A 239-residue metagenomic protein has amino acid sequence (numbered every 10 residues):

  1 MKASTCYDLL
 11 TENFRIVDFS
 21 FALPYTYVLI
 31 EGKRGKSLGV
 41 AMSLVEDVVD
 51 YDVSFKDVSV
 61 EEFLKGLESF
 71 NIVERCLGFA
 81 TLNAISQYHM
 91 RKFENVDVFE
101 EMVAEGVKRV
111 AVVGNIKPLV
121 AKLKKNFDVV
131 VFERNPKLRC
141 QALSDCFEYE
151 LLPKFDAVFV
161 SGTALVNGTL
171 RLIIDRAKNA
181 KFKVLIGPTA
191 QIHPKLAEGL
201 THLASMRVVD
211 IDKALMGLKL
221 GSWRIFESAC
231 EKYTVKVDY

Functional and structural regions predicted by a protein language model:
M1-K117, A121-K122, L218-L220, Y233-Y239: Electropositive, gly/pro-rich neighborhoods at or near active sites that engage anionic ligands
V96-E101, A142-K154: Short acidic low-complexity segments
K108, D156, T201: Conserved acidic residues
A111, A157-S161, V184: Structural motif
K122-L123, T169-R176: A short acidic, amphipathic alpha-helical/loop segment
F127, A177-K183: A short helix->loop->beta-strand "cap" motif at the edges of active sites that frequently abuts
F127-R139: NAD(P)-binding Rossmann-fold cofactor-contacting core
V184-Y239: C-terminal functional extensions of proteins
